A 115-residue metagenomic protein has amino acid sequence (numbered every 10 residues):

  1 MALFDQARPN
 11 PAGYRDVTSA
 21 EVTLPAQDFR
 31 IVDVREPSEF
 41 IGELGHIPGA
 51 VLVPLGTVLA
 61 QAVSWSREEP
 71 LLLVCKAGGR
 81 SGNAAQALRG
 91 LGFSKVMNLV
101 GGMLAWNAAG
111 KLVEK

Functional and structural regions predicted by a protein language model:
M1-R30, P37-L72, G79-K115: Rhodanese-like catalytic fold shared by cysteine-dependent sulfurtransferases and DSP/PTP-type phosphatases
